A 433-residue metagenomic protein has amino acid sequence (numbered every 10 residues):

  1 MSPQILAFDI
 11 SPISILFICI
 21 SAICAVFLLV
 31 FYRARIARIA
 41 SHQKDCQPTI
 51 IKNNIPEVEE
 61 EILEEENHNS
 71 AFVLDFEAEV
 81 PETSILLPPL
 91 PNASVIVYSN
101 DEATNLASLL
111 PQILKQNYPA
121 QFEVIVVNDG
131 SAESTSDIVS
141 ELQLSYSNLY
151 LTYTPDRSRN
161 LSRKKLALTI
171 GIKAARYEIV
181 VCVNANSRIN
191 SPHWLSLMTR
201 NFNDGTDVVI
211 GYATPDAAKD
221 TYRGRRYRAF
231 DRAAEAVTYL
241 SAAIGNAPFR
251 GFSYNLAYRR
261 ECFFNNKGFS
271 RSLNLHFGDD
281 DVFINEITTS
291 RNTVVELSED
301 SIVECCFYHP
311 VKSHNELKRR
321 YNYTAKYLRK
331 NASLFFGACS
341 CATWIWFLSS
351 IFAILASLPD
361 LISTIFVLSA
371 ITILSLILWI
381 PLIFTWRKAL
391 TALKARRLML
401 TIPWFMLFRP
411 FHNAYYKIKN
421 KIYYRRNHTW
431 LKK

Functional and structural regions predicted by a protein language model:
M1-S84, N413: N-terminal membrane-anchoring/stem segments of glycan-assembly enzymes
P91-S94, E123: Cell-envelope/extracellular polymer assembly enzymes that use nucleotide-activated donors
P111-Q121: Short, acidic, metal-binding catalytic loop of nucleotide-sugar glycosyltransferases
N128-I138, D156, S187-R188: A conserved acidic beta->alpha catalytic loop
Y153-R163, A167, G171, M198-S270 (+2 more regions): Long helical/loop segments within the catalytic core of UDP-sugar-dependent glycosyltransferases, especially the large
V180: Short aromatic/hydrophobic "clamp" motif used to bind/position activated sugar donors
F202, V208-E235, F264, G268-S333: Catalytic donor/gating beta->alpha subdomain of glycosyltransferases that bind UDP-sugars
C339-R426: Membrane-embedded multi-pass helical conduit in multi-pass membrane proteins, especially envelope-biosynthetic
